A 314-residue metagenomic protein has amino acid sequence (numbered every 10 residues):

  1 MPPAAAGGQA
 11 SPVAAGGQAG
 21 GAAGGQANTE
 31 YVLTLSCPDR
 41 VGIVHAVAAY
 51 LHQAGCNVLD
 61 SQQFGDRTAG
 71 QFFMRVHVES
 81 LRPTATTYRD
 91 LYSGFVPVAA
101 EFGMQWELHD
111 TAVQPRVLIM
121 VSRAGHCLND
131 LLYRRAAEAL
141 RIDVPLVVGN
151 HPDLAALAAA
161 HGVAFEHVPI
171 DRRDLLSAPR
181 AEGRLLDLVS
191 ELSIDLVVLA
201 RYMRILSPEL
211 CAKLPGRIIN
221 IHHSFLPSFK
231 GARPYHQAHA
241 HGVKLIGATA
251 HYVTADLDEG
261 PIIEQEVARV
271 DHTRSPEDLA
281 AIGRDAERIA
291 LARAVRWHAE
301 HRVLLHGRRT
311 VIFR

Functional and structural regions predicted by a protein language model:
M1-N28: Intrinsically disordered, low-complexity terminal tails and inter-domain linkers enriched for S/T/G/P/D/E
M1-P3, C56-N57, S61-Q62, L91-S93: Short N-terminal helix-initiation segments at or just after the protein's N-terminus
S11, G20, N28, F64-G65 (+2 more regions): Compositionally biased, intrinsically disordered low-complexity segments enriched in polar/proline residues
A27, Q53, T68-G70: Solvent-exposed loop and beta-edge segments used for protein-protein assembly and interaction
A27-P38: Short glycine-/aliphatic-rich beta-strand segments at the starts of folded cytosolic domains
R40-D60: Short amphipathic alpha-helix segments
G65-Q71, R75-R314: One-carbon transfer enzymes
